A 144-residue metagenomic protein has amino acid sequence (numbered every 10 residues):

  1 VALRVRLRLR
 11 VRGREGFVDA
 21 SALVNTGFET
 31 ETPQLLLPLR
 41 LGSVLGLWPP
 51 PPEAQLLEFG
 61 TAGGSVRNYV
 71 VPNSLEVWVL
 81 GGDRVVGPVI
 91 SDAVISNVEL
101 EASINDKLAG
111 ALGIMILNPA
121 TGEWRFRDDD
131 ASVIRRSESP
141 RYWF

Functional and structural regions predicted by a protein language model:
V1-F144: Pepsin/retropepsin-fold aspartyl endopeptidases
